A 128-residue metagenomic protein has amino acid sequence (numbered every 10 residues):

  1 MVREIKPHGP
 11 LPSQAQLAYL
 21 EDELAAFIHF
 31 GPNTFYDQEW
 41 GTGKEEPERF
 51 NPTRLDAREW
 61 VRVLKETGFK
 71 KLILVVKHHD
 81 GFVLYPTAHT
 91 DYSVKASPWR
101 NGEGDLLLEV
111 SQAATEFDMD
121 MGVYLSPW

Functional and structural regions predicted by a protein language model:
M1-W128: Mature catalytic domains of secreted/periplasmic carbohydrate-active enzymes
